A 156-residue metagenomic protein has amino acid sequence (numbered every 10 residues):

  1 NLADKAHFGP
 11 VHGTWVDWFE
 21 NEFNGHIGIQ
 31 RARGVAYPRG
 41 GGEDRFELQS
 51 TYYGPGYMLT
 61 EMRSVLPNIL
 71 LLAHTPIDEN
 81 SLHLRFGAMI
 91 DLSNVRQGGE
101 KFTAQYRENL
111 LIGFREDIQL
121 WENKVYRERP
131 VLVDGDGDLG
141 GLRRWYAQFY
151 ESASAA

Functional and structural regions predicted by a protein language model:
N1-A156: Rieske [2Fe-2S] iron-sulfur-binding subdomain
